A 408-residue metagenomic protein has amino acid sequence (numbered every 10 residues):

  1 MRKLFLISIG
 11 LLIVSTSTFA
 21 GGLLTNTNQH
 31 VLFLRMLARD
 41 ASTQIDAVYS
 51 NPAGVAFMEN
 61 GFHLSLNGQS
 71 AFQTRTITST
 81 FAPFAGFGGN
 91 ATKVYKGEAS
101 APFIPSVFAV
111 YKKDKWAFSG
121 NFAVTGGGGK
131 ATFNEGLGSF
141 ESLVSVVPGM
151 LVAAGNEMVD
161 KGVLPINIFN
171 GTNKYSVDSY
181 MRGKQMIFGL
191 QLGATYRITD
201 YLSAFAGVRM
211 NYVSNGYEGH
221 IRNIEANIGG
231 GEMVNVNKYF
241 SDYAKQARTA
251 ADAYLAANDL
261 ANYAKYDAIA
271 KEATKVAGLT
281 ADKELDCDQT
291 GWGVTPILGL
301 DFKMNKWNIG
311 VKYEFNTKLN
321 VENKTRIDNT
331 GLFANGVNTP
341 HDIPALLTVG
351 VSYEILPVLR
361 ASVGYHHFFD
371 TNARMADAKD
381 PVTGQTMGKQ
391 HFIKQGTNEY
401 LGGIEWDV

Functional and structural regions predicted by a protein language model:
L4-V14: Sec-dependent N-terminal signal peptides
G10, I45, E98, V337-N338: Residue-level detector of alpha-helical transmembrane segments in integral membrane proteins
L11-L12, N60, R209: Hydrophobic alpha-helical membrane-insertion segments
T16-T132: N-terminal, post-signal peptide beta-strand-biased segments of exported outer-membrane/organellar beta-barrel and other
G21-T43, I104, K112-V408: Outer-membrane beta-barrel porins/channels
